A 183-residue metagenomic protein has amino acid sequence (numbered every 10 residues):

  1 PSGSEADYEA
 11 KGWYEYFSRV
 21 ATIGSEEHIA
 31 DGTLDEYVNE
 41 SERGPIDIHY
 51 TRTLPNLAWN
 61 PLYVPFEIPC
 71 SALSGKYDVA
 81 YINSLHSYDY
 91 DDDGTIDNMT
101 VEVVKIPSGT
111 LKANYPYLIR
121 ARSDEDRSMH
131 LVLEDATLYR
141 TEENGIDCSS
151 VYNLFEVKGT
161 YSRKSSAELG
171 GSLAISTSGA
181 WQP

Functional and structural regions predicted by a protein language model:
P1-A30: Solvent-exposed loop and capping/linker segments of extracellular ligand-binding repeat ectodomains
G24-K76, V104-P183: A short, polar beta-strand/turn micro-motif
A72-D91: Short, surface-exposed polybasic-aromatic patches that bind anionic ligands, especially phosphate groups
G94: Acidic, glycine-anchored loop motifs typical of Ca2+
M99-E102: Phosphate-interacting basic helix/loop segments used at nucleotide- and nucleic-acid interfaces
